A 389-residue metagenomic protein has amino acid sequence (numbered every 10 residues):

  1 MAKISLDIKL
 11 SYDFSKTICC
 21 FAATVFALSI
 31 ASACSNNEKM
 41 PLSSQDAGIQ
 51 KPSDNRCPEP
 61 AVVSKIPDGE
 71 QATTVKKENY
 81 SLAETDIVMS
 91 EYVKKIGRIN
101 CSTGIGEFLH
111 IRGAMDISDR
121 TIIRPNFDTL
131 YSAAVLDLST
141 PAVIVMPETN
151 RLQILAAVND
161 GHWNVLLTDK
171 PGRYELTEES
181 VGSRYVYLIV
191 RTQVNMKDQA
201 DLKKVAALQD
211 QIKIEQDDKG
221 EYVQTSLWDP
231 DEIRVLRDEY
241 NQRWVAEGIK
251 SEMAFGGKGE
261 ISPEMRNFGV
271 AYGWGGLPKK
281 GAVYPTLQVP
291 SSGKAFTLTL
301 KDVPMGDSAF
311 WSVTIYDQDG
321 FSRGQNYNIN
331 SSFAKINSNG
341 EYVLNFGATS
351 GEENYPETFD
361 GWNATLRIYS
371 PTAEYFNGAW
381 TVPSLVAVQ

Functional and structural regions predicted by a protein language model:
M1-S15: N-terminal secretory signal peptides that target proteins for export/translocation
I4-S5, S43, Y92: Absolute N-terminal positional cue centered near the fourth residue
I18-A22: Sec-dependent signal peptide hydrophobic core
I30-A33: C-terminal motif of bacterial Sec signal peptides marking the signal peptidase cleavage site
S35-N37: Bacterial signal peptide processing site
K39-K51: Ser/Thr-rich, Pro/Gly/Ala-heavy low-complexity intrinsically disordered linkers and tails of secreted extracellular
G48-Q389: A compositional/structural signature for long, glycine/proline-rich flexible linkers and loops on extracytoplasmic
